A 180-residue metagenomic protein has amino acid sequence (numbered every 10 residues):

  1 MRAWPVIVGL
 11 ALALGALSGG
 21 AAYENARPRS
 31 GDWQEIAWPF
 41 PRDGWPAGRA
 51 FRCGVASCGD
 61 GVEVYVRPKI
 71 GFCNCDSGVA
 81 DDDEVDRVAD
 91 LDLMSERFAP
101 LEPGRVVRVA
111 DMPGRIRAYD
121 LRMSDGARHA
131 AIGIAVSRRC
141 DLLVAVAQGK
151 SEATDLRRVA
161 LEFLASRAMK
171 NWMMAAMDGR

Functional and structural regions predicted by a protein language model:
R2-A22: Hydrophobic membrane-insertion alpha-helices, especially the h-region of bacterial N-terminal signal peptides
S18-G19, G78, A160: Ribonuclease/tRNase effector modules and their secretory precursors
Y23-A37: Ser/Thr/Pro/Gly-rich low-complexity linker/stalk segments immediately outside membranes or between
A37-D86: Secretory pathway targeting signatures of secreted, lumenal, and periplasmic proteins
R67-G71, D120-G126, V136-C140, V146-E152: Short, flexible beta-strand-to-coil junctions
G71-R108: Mature extracytoplasmic domains of secretory-pathway proteins
S95-R138: Signature of long, low-cysteine stretches enriched in small and polar/charged residues
R139-R180: Surface-exposed amphipathic alpha-helical segments
